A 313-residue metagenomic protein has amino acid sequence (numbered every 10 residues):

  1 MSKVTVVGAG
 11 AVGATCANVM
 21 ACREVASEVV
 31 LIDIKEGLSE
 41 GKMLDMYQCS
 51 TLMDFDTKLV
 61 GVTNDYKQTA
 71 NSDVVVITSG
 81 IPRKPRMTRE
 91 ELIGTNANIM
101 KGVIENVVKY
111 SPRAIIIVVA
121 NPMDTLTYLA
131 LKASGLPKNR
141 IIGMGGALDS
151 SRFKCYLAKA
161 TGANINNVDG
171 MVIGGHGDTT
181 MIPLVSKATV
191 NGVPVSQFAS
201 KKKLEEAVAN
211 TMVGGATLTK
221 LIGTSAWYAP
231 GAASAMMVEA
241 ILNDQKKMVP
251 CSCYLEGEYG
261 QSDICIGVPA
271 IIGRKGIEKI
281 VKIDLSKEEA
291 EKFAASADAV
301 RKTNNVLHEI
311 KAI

Functional and structural regions predicted by a protein language model:
M1-V4: Extreme N-terminal starter segment of soluble prokaryotic enzymes
A9-G10: Glycine-rich Rossmann-fold phosphate-binding loop(s) that bind the pyrophosphate of adenine dinucleotide cofactors
G13-A14: N-terminal Rossmann-fold NAD(P) dinucleotide-binding loop
I34-S72, R301-E309: Conserved N-terminal Rossmann-fold NAD(P) cofactor-binding segment
T51-A114: Rossmann-like NAD(P)-binding element
T88-K154: Rossmann-like NAD(P)(H) cofactor-binding subdomain of soluble oxidoreductases
S134-R140, D149-I313: C-terminal substrate-binding/catalytic lobe of Rossmann-fold NAD(P)-dependent dehydrogenases
